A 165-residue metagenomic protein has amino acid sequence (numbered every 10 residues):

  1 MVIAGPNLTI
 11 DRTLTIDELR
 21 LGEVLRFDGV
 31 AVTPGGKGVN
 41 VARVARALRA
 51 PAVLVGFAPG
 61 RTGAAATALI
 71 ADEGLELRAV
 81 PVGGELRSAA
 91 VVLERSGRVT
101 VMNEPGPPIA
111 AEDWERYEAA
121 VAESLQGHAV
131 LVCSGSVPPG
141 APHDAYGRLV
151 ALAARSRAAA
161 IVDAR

Functional and structural regions predicted by a protein language model:
M1-V55, A64-A65: Glycine-rich phosphate/adenosyl-contacting loop at the front of the ribokinase-like
I3-A4, G56, R78-A79, V132-C133 (+1 more regions): General beta-strand structural signal in soluble alpha/beta enzymes
D11, I109-E112, P139-H143: Short, well-ordered, mixed-charge alpha-helical segments that flank or form enzyme active sites
E18-L21, L69-E73, G147-V150: Short, solvent-exposed amphipathic alpha-helical segments in soluble enzyme and RNA/protein-processing domains
E23, R46-V130: Conserved N-terminal subdomain of the carbohydrate kinase-like
R26-F27, A31, P105-G106, C133-G135: Glycine-rich phosphate-binding "P-loop"
A129-R165: Conserved beta-alpha-beta core of the PfkB/ribokinase-like small-molecule kinase fold
